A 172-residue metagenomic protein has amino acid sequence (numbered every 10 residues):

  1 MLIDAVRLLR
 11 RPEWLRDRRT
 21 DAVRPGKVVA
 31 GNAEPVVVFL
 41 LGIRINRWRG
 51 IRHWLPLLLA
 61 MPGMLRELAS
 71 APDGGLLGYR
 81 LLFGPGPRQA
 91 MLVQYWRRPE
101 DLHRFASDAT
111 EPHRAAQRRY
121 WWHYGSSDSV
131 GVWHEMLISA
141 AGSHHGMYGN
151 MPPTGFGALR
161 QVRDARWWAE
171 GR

Functional and structural regions predicted by a protein language model:
M1-G84, D101-R104, D128-R172: Short S/T/G/P-rich N-terminal loop/turn motif that feeds into the first structured element of a domain
G86-A90: A short, glycine/Asx- and small/polar-enriched loop/turn that sits immediately N-terminal to a beta-strand
M91-L92, F105: Short, conserved acidic/polar surface loops in the N-terminal third of protein domains
Y95-W96: Tryptophan-centric aromatic hotspots in well-structured domains and transmembrane helices
F105-H113: Short amphipathic alpha-helices in soluble, non-transmembrane regions that often serve as interface/regulatory elements
A109, S126-S129: Intrinsically disordered, low-complexity coil segments
H113-G125: Internal, hydrophobic beta-strand segments that form the core of beta-sheet-rich folds
